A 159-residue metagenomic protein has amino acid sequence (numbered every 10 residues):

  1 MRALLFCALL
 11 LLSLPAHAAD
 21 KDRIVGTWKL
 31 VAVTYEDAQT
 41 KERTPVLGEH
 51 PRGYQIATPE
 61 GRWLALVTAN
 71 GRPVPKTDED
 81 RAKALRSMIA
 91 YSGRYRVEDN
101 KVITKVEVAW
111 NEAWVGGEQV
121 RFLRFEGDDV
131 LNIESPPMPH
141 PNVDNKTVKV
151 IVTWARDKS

Functional and structural regions predicted by a protein language model:
L4-L12: Sec-dependent N-terminal signal peptides
L9, A16-A90, V97-S159: Lipid interaction determinants
